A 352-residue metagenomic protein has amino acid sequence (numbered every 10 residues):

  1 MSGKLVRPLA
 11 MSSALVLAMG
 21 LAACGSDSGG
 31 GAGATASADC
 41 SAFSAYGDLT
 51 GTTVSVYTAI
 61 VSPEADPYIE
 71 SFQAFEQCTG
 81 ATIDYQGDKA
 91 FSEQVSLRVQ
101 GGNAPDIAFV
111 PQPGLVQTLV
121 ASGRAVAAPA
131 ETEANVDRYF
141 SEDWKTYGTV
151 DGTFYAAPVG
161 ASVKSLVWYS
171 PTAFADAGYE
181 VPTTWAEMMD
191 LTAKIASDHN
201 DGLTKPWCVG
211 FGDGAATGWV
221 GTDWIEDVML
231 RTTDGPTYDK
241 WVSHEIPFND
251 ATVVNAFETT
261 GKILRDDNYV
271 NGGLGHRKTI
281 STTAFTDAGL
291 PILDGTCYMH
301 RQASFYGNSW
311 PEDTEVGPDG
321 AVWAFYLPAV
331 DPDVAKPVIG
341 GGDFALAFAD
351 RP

Functional and structural regions predicted by a protein language model:
G20-A23: C-terminal motif of bacterial Sec signal peptides marking the signal peptidase cleavage site
G25-D27: Bacterial signal peptide processing site
A38-D39, T50-V61, A81-Q86, I107 (+2 more regions): Short, well-ordered beta-strand elements
D39-D48, P113-S165: Hinge/lid segment of periplasmic solute-binding proteins
S71-E142, T172-T183, L290-P291, Y298-M299 (+1 more regions): Extracytoplasmic "Venus flytrap"/periplasmic binding protein-like
L119-G123, W144-A186, G210-W241, I339-A347: Periplasmic solute-binding protein
V242-I280, L327: Glycine-centered hinge/linker elements that transmit conformational signals in sensory and ligand-binding systems
E312-P352: Extracytoplasmic/periplasmic substrate-recognition and gating elements
